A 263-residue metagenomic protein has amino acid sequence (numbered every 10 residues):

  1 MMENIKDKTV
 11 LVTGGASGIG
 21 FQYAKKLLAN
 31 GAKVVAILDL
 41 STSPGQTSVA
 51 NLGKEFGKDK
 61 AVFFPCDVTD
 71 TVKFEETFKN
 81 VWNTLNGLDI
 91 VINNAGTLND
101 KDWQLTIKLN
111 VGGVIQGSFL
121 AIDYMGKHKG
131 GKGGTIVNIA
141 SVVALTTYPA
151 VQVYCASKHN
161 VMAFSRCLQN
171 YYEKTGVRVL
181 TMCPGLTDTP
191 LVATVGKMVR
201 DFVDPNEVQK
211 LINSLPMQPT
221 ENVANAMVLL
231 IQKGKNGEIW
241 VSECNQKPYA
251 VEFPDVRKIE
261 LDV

Functional and structural regions predicted by a protein language model:
M2-A36: Canonical Rossmann dinucleotide-binding motif of NAD(H)/NADP(H)-dependent dehydrogenases/reductases, specifically
N30, M125, K129, T146 (+2 more regions): Active-site-adjacent segment of SDR/Rossmann-fold oxidoreductases
A32-S48: Conserved glycine-rich Rossmann-like NAD(P)H-binding loop of the short-chain dehydrogenase/reductase
D102-I107: Substrate-binding pocket helix/loop in short-chain dehydrogenase/reductase
S118, S157: Active-site helix of classical SDR
S141: Residue(s) in the substrate-gating loop at a strand-loop-helix junction that position the organic substrate next
T181, R200-D255: C-terminal helical subdomain
